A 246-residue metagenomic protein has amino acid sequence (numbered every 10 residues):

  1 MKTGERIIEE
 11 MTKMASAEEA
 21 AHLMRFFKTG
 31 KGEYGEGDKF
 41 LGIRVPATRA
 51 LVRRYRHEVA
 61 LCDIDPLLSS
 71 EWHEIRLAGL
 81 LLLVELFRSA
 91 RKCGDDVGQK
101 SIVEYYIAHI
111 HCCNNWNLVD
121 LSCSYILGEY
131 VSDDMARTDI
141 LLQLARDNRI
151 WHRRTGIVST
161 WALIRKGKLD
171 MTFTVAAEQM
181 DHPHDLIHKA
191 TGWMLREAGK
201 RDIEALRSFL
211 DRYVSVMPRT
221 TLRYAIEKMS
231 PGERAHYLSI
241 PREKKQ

Functional and structural regions predicted by a protein language model:
M1-Q246: Alpha-helical scaffold domains
